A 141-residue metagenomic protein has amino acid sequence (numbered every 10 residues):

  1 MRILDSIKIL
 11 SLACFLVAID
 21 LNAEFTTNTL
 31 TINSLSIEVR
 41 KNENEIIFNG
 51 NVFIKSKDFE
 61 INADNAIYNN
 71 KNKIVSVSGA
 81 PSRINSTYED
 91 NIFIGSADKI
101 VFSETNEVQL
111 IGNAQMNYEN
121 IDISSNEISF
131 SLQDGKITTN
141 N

Functional and structural regions predicted by a protein language model:
M1-L10: Bacterial N-terminal signal peptides that target proteins for export
I9-D20: Bacterial N-terminal signal peptides
L21-N141: N-terminal amphipathic/hydrophobic interface segments
